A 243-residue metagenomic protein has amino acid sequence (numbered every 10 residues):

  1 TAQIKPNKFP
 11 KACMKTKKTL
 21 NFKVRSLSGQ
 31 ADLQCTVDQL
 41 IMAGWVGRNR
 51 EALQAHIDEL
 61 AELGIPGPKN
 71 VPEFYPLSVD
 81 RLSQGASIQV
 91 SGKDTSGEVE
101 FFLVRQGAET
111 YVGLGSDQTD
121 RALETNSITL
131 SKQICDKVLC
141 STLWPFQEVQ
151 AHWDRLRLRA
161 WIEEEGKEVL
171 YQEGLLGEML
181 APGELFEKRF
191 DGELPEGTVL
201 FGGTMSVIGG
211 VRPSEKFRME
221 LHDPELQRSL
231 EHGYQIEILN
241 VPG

Functional and structural regions predicted by a protein language model:
T1-C13: Short, Lys/Arg-enriched N-terminal segments with co-localized hydrophobic residues within the first ~10-30 amino acids
K15-P195, S206-G243: Catalytic-core "active-site belt" of small-molecule-metabolizing enzymes, emphasizing His/Asp/Glu-rich regions
G197-L200: Loop/turn positions that initiate beta-strands
G203: Glycine-rich phosphate-binding loop
